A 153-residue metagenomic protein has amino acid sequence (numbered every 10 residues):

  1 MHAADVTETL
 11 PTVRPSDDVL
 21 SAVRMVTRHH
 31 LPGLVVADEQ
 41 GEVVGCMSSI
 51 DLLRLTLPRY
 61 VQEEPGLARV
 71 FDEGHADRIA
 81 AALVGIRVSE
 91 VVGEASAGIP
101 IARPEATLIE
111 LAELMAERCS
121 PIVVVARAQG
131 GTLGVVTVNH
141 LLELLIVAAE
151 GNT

Functional and structural regions predicted by a protein language model:
M1-L31, V36-V44, G66-L114, A126-R127 (+2 more regions): Bateman/CBS regulatory modules and CBS-like beta-alpha motifs in cytosolic regions of diverse proteins
T7, L31, V43-R59, E117-S120 (+2 more regions): Short beta->alpha transition motifs characteristic of CBS
Q62: Active-site loop ensemble at the mouth of alpha/beta enzyme cores that anchors a bound cofactor
